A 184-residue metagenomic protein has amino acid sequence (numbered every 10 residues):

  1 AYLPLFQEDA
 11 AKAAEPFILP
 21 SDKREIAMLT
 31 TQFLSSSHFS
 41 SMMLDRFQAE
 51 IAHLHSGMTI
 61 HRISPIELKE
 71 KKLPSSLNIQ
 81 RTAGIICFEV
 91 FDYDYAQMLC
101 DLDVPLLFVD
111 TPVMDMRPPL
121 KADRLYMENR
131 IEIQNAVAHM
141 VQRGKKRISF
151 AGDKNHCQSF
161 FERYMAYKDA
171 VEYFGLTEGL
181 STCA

Functional and structural regions predicted by a protein language model:
A1, P20, F33-S36: Secondary-structure boundary/capping micro-motif
A1-I18: N-terminal helix-turn-helix DNA-binding module of bacterial transcription factors
D22-Q32, M42-I60, L68-C87, Y95-A184: Bacterial carbohydrate/catabolite-sensing allosteric modules
I63: Segments forming glycine/polar-rich beta-alpha architectures that bind adenosine-containing cofactors
F91: Short glycine-rich anion-binding loops that position phosphate/pyrophosphate groups of nucleotides and phosphorylated
